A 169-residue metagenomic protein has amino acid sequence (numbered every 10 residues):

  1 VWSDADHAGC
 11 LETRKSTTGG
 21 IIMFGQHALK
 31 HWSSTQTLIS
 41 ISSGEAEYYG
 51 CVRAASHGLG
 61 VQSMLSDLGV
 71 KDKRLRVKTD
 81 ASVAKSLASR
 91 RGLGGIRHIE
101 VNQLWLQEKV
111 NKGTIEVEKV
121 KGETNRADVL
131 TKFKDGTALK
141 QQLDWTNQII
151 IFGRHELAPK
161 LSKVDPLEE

Functional and structural regions predicted by a protein language model:
V1-G44: RNase H-like nuclease fold core
S34-E169: RNase H-like nuclease module associated with reverse transcription
